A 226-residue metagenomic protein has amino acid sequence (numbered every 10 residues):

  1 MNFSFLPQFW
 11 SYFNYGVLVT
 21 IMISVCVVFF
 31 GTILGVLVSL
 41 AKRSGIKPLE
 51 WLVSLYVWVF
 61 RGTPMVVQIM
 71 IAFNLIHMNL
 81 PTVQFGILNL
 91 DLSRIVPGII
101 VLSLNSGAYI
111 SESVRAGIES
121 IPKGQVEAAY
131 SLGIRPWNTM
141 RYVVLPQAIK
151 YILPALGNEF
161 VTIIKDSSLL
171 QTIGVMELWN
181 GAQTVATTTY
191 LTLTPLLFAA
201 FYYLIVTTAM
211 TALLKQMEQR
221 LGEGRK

Functional and structural regions predicted by a protein language model:
M1-K226: Transmembrane alpha-helices and adjacent helix-loop boundaries
